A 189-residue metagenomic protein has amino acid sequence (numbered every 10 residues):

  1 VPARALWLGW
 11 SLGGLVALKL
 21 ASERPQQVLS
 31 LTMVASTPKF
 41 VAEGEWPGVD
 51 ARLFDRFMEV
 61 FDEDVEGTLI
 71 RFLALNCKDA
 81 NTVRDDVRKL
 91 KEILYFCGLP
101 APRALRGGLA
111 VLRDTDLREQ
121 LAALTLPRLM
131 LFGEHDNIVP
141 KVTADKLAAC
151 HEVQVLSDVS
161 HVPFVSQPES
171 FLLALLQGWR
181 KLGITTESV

Functional and structural regions predicted by a protein language model:
V1-L8, L173-L176: Active-site loop/oxyanion-hole signature of alpha/beta-hydrolase fold enzymes
G9-G13, A17: Gly/Ala-rich beta-loop-alpha elbow adjacent to hydrolase catalytic centers
S22-E23, Q27-E63, G107: Flexible "cap/lid" loop of the alpha/beta hydrolase fold
E63-T115, E119-Q120: Conserved alpha/beta-hydrolase catalytic His-Asp/Glu region
A123-L124, M130-F132, D136: Short beta-strand/loop motif that positions the catalytic acidic residue of the alpha/beta-hydrolase fold
N137-T143: Conserved alpha/beta-hydrolase "acid-adjacent" motif
D145-E152: Active-site-adjacent alpha-helix of alpha/beta-hydrolase-fold enzymes
L156-L173: Catalytic histidine-centered segment of alpha/beta-hydrolase-like enzymes
